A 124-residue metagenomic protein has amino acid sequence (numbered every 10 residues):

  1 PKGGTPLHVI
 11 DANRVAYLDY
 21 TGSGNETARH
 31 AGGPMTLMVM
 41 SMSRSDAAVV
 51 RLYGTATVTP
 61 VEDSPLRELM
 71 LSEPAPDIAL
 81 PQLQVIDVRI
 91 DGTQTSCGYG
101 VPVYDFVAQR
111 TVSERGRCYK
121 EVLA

Functional and structural regions predicted by a protein language model:
P1-A124: Binding-site signature for planar aromatic cofactors or substrates
